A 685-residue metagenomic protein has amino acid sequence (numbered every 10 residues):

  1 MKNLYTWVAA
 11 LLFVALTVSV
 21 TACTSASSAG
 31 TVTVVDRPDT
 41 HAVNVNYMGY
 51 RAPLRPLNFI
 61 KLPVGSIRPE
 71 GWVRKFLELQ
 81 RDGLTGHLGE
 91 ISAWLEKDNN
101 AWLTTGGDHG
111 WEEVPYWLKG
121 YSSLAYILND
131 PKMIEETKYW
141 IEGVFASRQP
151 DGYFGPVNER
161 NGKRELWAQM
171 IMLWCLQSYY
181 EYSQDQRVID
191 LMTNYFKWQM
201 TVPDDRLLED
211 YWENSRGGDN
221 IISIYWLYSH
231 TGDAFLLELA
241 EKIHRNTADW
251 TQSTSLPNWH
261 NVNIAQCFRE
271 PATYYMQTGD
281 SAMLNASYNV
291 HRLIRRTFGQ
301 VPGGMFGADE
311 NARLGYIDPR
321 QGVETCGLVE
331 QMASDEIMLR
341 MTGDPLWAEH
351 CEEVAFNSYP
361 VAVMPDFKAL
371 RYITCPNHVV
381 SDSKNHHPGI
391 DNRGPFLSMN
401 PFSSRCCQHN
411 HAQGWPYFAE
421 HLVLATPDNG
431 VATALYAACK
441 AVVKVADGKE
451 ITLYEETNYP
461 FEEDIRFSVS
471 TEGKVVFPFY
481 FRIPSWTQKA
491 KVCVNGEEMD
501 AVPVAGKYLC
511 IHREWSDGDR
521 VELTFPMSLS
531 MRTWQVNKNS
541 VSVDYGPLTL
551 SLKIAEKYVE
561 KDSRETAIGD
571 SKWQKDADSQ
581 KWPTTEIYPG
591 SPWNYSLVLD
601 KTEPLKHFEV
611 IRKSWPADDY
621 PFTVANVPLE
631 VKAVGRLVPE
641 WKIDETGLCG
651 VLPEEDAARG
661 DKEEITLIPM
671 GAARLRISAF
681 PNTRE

Functional and structural regions predicted by a protein language model:
M1-A9: Bacterial N-terminal signal peptides that target proteins for export
A9-S19: Bacterial N-terminal signal peptides
G30-P131, G162-Y182, Q186, G218-F235 (+6 more regions): Aromatic (Trp/Tyr) and acidic
V32-N44, S287, E349-N357, A362-S468 (+3 more regions): C-terminal beta-rich recognition modules with glycine/proline-rich loops and embedded aromatic residues
E159-L166, L173, V188-S215: Asp-box/WD-like beta-propeller blade repeats and closely related beta-sheet repeat scaffolds
F477-Y480, I511-P526: C-terminal beta-strand-rich structural cap/linker in extracellular carbohydrate-active enzymes
C493-D500, G546: Short strand-turn-strand beta-turns centered on an Asx-Gly dipeptide
